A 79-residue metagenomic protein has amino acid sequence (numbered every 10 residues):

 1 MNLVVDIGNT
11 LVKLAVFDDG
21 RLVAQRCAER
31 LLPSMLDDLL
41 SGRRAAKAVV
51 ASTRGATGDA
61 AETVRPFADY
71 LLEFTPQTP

Functional and structural regions predicted by a protein language model:
M1-V23: Gly/Thr-rich phosphate-binding beta-strand-loop-beta motif of the actin/hexokinase/Hsp70
R26-A28: Short hydrophobic alpha-helix segments
R30-P33: Short coil/turn segments at the loop-to-beta-strand junctions that recur within blades of beta-propeller repeat folds
M35-D37: Repeated scaffold domains used in trafficking and secretory/extracellular systems, primarily beta-propellers
L40-P79: Short beta-strand-loop/turn "lid" adjacent to the catalytic site in phosphate-handling enzymes
